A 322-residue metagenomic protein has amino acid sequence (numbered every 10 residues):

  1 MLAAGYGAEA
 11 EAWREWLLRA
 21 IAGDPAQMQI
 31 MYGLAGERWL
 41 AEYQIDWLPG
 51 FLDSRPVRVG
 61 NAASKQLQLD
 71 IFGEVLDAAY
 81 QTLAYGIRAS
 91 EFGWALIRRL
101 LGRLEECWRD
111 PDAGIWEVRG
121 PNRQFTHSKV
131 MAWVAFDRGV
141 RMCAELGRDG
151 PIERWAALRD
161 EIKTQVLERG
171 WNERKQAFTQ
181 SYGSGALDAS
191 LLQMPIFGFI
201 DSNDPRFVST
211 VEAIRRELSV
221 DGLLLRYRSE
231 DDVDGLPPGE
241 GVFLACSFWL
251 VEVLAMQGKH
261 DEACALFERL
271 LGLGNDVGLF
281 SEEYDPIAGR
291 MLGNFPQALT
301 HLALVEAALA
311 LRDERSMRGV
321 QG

Functional and structural regions predicted by a protein language model:
M1-G322: Acidic, mature catalytic/reactive cores of soluble proteins
